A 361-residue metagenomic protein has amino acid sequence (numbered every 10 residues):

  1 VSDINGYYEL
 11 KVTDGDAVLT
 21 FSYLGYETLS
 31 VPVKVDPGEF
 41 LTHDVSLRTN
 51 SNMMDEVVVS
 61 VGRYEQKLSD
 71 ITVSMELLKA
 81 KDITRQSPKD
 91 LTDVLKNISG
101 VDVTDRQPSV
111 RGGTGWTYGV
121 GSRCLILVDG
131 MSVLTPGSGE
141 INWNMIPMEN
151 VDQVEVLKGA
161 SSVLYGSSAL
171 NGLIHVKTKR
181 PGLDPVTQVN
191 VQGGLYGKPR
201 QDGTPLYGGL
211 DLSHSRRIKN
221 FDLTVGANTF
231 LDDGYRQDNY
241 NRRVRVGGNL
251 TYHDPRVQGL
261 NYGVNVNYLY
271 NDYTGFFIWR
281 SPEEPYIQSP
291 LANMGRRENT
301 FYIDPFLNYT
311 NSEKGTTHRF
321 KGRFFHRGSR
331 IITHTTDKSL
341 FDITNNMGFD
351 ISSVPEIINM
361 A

Functional and structural regions predicted by a protein language model:
V1-Y7: Short, acidic Ser/Thr/Gly-rich low-complexity loop/linker segments typical of extracellular and cell-surface proteins
Y8-K11, M131-K158: Short acidic/polar hinge/loop motifs at secondary-structure boundaries that mediate gating or recognition
E9, M75, T92-M131, T135: Extracytoplasmic beta-strand/coil segments of soluble accessory domains associated with Gram-negative outer-membrane
V18-E27, D36-T84: Short, acidic, small-residue-rich periplasmic hinge/interaction motif at the N-terminus of Gram-negative outer-membrane
S122-C124, L183-T187, K219-L223, Q258-Y262 (+3 more regions): Outer-envelope beta-barrel architecture signal
M145-N190: A beta-strand signature from Gram-negative outer-membrane beta-barrel systems, especially the internal plug domain
S161, T178-H214, A227, G234-R236: Short strand-turn segments of transmembrane beta-barrel domains in outer membranes, especially the first one or two
D232-G247, T251-H318, F324-G348, V354: Flexible loop and strand-edge segments within Gram-negative outer membrane beta-barrel domains
